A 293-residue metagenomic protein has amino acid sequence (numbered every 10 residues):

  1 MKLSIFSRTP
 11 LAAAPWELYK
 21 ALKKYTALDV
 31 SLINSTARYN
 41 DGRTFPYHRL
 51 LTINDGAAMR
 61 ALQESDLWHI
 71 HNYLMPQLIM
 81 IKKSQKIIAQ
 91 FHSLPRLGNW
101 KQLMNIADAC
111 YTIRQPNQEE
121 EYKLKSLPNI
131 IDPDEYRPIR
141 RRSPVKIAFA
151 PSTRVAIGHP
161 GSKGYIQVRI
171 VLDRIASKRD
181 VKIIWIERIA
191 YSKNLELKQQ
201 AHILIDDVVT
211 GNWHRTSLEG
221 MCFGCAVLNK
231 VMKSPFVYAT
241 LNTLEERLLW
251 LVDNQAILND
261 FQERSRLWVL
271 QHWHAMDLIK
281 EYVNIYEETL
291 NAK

Functional and structural regions predicted by a protein language model:
N34, Y39-I106, Q115-N117: Extended catalytic core of nucleotide-activated donor transferases of GT-like folds
N99, E119-P144: Acidic anion/phosphate-binding donor-loop and adjacent secondary structure in glycosyltransferase catalytic cores
D132-Y191: Conserved catalytic-core segment of nucleotide-activated headgroup transferases in glycan assembly
L195, S217-C222: Short alpha-helical segment that forms part of, or immediately flanks, the ligand-binding pocket in carbohydrate-active
Q199-N212, C225: Acidic donor-binding loop of glycosyltransferase active sites
D207-R215, N229-P235: Nucleotide-sugar-dependent
K233-L249: Change "using UDP/GDP/dTDP sugars" to "using nucleotide sugars
A256-N291: A charged, aromatic-enriched C-terminal amphipathic alpha-helix characteristic of glycosyltransferases across folds
